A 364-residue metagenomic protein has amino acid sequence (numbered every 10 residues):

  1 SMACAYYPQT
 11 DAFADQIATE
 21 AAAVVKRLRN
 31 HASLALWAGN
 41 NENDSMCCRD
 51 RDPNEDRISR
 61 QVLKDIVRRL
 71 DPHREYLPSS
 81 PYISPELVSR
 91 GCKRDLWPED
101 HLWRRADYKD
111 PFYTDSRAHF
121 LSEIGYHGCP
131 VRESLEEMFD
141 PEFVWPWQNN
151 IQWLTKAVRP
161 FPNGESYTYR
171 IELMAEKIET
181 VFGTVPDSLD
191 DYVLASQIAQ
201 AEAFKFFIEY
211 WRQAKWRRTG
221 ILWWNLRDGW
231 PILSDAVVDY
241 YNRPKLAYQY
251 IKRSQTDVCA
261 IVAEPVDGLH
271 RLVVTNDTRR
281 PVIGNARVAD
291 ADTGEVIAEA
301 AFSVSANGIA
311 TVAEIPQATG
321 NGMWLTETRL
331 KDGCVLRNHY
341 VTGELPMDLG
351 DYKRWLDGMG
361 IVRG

Functional and structural regions predicted by a protein language model:
S1, A38-N41, P78-S80, N225-L226 (+4 more regions): Active-site proximal loops enriched in glycine and acidic residues that flank catalytic Cys/His/Asp and coordinate
S1-P162, S166, L226-R227, S234-V237: Substrate-binding/catalytic cleft of secreted carbohydrate-active enzymes, primarily glycoside hydrolases
R27-A32, R69-H73, Y210-R217, R279-P281 (+1 more regions): Secondary-structure transition/capping motifs at alpha-helix termini and the adjoining loop/turn into the next element
W37, D107-V282, D357-G364: Substrate-binding clefts and catalytic carboxylate motifs of secreted carbohydrate-active enzymes
E86, P265, D292-T293, K331-D332: Short acidic-glycine loop/turn motifs at beta-strand connectors
N285-W324, L330: Intrinsically disordered, low-complexity Pro/Gly/Ser/Thr-rich segments with frequent PxxP/GP/PP motifs and embedded
T311-R363: Terminal connector regions
